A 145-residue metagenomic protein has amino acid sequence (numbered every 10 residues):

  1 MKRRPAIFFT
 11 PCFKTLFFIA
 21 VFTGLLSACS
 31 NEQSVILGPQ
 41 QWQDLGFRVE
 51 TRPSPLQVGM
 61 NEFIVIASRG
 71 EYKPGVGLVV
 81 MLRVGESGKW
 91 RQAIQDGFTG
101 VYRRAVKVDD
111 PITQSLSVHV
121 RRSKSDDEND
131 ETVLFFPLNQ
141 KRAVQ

Functional and structural regions predicted by a protein language model:
K2-F17: Bacterial N-terminal signal peptides that target proteins for export
L25-A28: C-terminal motif of bacterial Sec signal peptides marking the signal peptidase cleavage site
S30-Q145: N-terminal soluble domains immediately following signal/targeting peptides that reside in extracytoplasmic
